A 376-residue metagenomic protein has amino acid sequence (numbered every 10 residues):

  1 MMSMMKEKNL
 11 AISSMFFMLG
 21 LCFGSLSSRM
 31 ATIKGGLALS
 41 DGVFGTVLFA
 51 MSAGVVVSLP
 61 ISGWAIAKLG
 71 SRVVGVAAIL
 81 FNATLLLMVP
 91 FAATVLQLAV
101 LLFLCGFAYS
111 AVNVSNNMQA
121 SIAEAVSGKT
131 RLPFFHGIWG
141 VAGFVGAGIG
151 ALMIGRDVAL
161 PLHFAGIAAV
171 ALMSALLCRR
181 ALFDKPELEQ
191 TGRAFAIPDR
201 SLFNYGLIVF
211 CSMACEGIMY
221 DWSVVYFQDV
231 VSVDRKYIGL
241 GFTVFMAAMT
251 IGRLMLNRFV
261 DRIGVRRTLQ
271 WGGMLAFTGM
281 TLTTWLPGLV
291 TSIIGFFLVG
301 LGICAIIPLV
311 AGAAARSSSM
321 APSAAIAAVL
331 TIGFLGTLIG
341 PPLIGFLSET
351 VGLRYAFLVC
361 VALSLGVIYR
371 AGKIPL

Functional and structural regions predicted by a protein language model:
S28-G42, D221-Y237: Short amphipathic helix-loop junctions that connect adjacent transmembrane helices in Major Facilitator Superfamily/SLC
A38, G70, V89-L96, S232 (+2 more regions): Helix-breaking motifs and short loop linkers at transmembrane-helix boundaries and internal kinks in secondary membrane
S58-S71, I154, G252-G264, S348-E349: Helix-to-loop junctions at the C-terminal end of transmembrane segments in multipass secondary transporters
R72-G75, L269: Primarily marks hydrophobic transmembrane alpha-helices of the MFS/SLC 12-helix fold
L80-A93, L275-P287: C-terminal ends and interior cores of transmembrane alpha-helices in multi-pass membrane transporters/permeases
L102-G137: Cytoplasmic helix-loop-helix junction between adjacent transmembrane helices in 12-TM secondary transporters
V126, F134-F183: Helix-loop-helix hairpin linking two adjacent transmembrane segments in secondary transporters
I263-V310: C-terminal transmembrane helical hairpin of 12-TM major facilitator-type secondary transporters
